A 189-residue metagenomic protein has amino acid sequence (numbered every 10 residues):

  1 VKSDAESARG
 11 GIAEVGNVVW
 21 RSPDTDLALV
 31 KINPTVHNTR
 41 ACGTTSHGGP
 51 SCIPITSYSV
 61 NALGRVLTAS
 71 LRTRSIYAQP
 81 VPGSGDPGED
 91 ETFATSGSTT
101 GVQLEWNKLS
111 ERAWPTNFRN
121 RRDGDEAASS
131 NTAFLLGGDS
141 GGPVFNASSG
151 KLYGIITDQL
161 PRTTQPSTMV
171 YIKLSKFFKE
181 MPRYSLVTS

Functional and structural regions predicted by a protein language model:
V1-P115, N146-S148: Serine endopeptidase catalytic core focused on the charge-relay Asp
P23-T25, G137, S167: Short, solvent-exposed coil/turn segments
L27-K31, T92-A94, E126-S129, P143 (+2 more regions): Ordered hydrophobic segments in well-structured contexts
P34, G97, G137, G154-R162: Short beta->alpha transition motifs characteristic of CBS
R65, L71-T73, K176-S189: Short, low-complexity, Pro/Ser/Thr/Gly-rich segments in the mature regions of secreted, periplasmic
N107-T132, G141: Helical hairpin unit composed of two closely spaced alpha helices linked by a short loop
S129-S130, K151-K173, S189: Membrane-proximal bilayer-interacting regions
T132-I155: Catalytic nucleophile loop of clan PA
